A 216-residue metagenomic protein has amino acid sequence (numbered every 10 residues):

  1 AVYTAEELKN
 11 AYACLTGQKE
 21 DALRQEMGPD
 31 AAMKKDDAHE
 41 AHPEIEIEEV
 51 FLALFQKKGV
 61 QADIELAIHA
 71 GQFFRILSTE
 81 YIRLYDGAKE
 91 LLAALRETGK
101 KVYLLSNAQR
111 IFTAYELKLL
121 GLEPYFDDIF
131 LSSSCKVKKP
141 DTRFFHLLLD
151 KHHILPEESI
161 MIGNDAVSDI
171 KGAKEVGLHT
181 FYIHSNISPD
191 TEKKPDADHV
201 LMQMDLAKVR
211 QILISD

Functional and structural regions predicted by a protein language model:
A1-D86, E90, E97: N-terminal helical cap/lid subdomain that shapes the substrate entry/recognition surface in HAD-like hydrolases
V2-E6, L52, E65, G71 (+3 more regions): Asp-based, Mg2+/Mn2+-dependent phosphohydrolase catalytic module
